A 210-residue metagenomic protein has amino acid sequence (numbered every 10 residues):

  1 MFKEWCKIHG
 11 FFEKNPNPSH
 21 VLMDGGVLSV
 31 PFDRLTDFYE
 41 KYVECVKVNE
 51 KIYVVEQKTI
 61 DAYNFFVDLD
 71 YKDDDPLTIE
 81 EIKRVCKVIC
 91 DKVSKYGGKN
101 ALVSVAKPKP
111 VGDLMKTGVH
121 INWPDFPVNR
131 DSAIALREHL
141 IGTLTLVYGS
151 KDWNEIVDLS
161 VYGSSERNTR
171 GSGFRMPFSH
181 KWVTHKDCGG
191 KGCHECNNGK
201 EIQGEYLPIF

Functional and structural regions predicted by a protein language model:
M1-C86, Y96, V157-K191, I202-F210: DNA replication initiation on ssDNA origins
M1-K7, F11, D70, P124-L140: Charged, compositionally biased non-catalytic regions
I60-V67, N100-L136, T169-S179: Histidine-centered divalent-metal-coordination microenvironment in nucleic-acid enzymes
I79-K92, A133-S150: Well-ordered, non-membrane alpha-helical segments in soluble/globular domains
V93-A101: Short secondary-structure junctions
G149-V157: Short mixed-charge
